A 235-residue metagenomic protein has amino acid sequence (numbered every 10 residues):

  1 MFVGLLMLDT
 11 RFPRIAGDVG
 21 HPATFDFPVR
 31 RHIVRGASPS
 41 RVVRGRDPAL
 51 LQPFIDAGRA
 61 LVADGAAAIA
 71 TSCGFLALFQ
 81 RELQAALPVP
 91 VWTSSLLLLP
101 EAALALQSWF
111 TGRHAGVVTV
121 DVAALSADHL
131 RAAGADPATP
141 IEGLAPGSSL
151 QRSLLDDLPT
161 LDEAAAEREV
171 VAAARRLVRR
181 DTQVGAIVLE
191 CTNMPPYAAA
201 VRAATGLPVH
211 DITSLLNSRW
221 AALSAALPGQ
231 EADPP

Functional and structural regions predicted by a protein language model:
M1-L51, T119-L161: N-terminal glycine-rich anion-binding loop in soluble enzyme alpha/beta folds
R44-A60, A165-A174: Glycine-rich, highly charged phosphate/nucleotide-binding loops
R59-G65, A103, V178-R180: Non-catalytic positions within long, well-ordered alpha-helices that form the structural scaffold/packing of enzyme
A68-Q80, S95-L98, V120-A124, E190-P196 (+1 more regions): Gly/Ser/Thr-rich loops at beta-strand to alpha-helix junctions that form or flank small-molecule/cofactor-binding
E82, W92-L99, L104-S108, H114 (+2 more regions): Conserved mixed alpha/beta catalytic, RNA-binding, or beta-rich assembly cores of soluble enzyme, regulatory
Q84-S108, R202-W220: Short, acidic/small-residue loops that bind anionic groups at enzyme active sites
A165-A200: Charge-patterned, long linear interaction tracts outside catalytic cores
M194-P196, H210-P235: C-terminal functional extensions of proteins
